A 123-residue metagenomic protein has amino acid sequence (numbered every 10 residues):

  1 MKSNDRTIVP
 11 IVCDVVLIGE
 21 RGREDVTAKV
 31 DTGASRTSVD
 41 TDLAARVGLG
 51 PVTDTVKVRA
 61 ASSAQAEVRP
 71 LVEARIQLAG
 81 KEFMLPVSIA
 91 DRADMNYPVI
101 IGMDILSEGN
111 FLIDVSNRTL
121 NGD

Functional and structural regions predicted by a protein language model:
M1-D123: Pepsin/retropepsin-fold aspartyl endopeptidases
